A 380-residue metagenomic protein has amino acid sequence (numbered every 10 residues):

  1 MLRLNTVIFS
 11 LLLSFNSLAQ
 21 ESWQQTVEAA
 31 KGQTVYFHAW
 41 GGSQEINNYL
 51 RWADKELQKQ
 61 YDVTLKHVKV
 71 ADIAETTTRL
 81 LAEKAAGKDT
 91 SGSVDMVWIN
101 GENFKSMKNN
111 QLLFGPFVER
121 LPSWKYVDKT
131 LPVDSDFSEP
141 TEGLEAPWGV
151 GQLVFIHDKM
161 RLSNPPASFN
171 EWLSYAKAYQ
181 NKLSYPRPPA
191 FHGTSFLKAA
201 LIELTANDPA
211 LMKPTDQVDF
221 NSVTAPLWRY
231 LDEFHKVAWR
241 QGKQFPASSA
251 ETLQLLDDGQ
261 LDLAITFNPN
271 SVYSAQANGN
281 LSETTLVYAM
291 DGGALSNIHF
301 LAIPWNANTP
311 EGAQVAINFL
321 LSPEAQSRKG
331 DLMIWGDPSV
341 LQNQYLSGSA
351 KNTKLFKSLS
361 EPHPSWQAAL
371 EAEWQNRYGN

Functional and structural regions predicted by a protein language model:
M1-S10: Sec-dependent signal peptide recognition, specifically the positively charged N-region followed immediately by
S14-S17: N-terminal signal peptide c-region/cleavage motif recognized by signal peptidases
E21, Q254, T353-N380: Conserved C-terminal helix/tail region of periplasmic/extracytoplasmic solute-binding proteins
W23-K31, H38, G42-T64, F155: Short, polar/charged alpha-helical segment
W40-W52, V68-T77, T90, V94-A250: Extracytoplasmic ligand-binding site segments that recognize negatively charged/polar headgroups
L80, M107, T252-D257, I303: Hydrophobic residues within well-ordered alpha-helices
F104-S106, L263-S282: A ligand-binding cleft/hinge motif common to bilobed small-molecule-binding domains
A294-E361: Mature extracytoplasmic/periplasmic domains
